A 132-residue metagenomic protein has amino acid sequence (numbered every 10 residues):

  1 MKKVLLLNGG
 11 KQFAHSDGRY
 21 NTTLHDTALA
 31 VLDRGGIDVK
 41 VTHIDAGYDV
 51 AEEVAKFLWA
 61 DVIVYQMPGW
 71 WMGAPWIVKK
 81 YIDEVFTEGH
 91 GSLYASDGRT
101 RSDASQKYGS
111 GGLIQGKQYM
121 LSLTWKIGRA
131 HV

Functional and structural regions predicted by a protein language model:
M1-G35: N-terminal beta1-alpha1 ligand-phosphate binding loop
L5-L7, K40-T42, V64, M120-S122: Hydrophobic/aromatic beta-strand patches that form the interior of the parallel beta-sheet core in alpha/beta enzyme
G9, I44-A46, G69: Active-site loop/turn elements of alpha/beta-hydrolase fold enzymes, especially the short glycine-/histidine-rich
F13-A14, Y48, G128: Flexible, glycine-rich phosphate/dinucleotide-binding loops and adjacent beta-alpha linkers at cofactor/substrate
Y20, Y48-D49: Short secondary-structure boundary/capping elements
G35-Y48: A short beta-strand-loop structural module common to alpha/beta enzyme folds
A51-H131: Helix-loop-strand module that forms the ligand-binding subsite of alpha/beta enzymes
